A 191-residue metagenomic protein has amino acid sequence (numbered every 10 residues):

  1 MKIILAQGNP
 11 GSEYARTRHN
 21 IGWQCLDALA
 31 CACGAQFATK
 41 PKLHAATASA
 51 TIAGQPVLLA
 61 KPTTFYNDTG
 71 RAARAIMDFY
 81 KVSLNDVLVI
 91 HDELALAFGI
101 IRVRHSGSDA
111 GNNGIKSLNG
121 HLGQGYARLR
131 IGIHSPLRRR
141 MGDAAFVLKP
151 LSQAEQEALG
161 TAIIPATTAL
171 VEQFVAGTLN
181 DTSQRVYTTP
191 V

Functional and structural regions predicted by a protein language model:
K2-S106, K116-L129, P136-G142, E157-P190: Nucleotide and nucleotide-moiety/phosphate-recognizing core
G111-G114: Hydrophobic alpha-helical segments within soluble ligand-binding/sensing domains
A154: Electrostatically charged, flexible surface regions
